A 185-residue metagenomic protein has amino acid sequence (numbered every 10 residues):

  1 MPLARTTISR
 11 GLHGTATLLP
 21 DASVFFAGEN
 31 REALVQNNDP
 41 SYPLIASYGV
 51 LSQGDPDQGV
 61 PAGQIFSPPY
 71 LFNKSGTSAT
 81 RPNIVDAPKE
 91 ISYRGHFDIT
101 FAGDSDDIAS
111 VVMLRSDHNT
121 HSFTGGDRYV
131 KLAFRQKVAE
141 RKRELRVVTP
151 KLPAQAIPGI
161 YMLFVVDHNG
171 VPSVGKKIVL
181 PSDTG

Functional and structural regions predicted by a protein language model:
M1-G185: Ser/Thr/Pro- and often Gln-rich low-complexity regulatory segments of eukaryotic transcriptional regulators
